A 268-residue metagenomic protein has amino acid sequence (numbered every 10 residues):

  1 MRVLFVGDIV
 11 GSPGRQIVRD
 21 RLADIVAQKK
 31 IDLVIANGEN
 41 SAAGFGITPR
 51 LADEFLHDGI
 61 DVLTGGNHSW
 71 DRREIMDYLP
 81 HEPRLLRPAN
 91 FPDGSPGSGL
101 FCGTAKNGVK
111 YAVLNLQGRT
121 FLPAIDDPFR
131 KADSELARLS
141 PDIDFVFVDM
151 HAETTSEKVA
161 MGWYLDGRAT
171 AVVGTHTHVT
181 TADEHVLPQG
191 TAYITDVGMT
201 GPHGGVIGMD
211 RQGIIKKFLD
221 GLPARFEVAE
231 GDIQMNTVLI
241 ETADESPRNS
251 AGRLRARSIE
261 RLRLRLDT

Functional and structural regions predicted by a protein language model:
M1-T268: Acidic, metal/ion-coordinating pockets
